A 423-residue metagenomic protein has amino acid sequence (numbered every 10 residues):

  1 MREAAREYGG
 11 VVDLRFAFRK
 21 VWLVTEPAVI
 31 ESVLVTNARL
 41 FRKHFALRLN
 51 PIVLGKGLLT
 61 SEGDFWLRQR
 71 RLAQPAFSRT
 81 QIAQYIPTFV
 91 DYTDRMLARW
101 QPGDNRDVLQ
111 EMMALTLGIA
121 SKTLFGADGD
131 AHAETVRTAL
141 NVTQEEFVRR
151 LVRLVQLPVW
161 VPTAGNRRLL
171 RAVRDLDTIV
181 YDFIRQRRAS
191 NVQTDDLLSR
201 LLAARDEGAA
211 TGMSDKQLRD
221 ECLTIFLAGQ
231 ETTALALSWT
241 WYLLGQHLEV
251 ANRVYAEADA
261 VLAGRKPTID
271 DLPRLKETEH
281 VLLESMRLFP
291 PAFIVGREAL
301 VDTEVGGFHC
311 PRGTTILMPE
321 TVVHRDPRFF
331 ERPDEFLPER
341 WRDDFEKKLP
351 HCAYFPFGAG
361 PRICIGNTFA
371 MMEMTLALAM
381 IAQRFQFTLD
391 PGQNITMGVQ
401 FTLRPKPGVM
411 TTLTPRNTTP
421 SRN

Functional and structural regions predicted by a protein language model:
M1-G9, T178, D182, R265-G306 (+1 more regions): Conserved cytochrome P450 K-helix E-x-x-R motif and the immediately C-terminal K′/meander segment
M1-R6, V12-K20, A28-E31, V35-T36 (+8 more regions): Cytochrome P450 catalytic-domain helical core, especially the substrate-recognition surface and oxygen-activation
A5, T93, N141-T143, D259-P267 (+4 more regions): Cytochrome P450 proximal C-terminal region
S78, G118, A172-L237, A251 (+4 more regions): Conserved cytochrome P450 catalytic core segment spanning the I/J/K helices
T232-E257, T368-Q383: Cytochrome P450 catalytic-core helices
M318-E346: Conserved cytochrome P450 K-helix/beta-meander segment immediately N-terminal to the heme-binding cysteine loop
